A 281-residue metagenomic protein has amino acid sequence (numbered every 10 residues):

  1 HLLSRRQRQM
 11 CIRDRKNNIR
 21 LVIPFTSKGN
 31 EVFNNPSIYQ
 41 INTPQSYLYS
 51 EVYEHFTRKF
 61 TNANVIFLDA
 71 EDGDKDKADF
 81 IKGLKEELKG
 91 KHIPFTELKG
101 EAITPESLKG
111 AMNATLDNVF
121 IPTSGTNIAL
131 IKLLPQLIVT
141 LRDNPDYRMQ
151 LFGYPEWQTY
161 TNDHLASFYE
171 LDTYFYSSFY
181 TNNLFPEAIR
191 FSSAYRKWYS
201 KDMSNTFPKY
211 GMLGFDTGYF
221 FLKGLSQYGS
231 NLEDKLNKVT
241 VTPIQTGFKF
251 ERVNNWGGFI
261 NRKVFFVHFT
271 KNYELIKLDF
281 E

Functional and structural regions predicted by a protein language model:
H1-I12: Single conserved hydrophobic/aromatic residue that forms the stacking wall/gate of nucleotide- or nucleobase-binding
R5, R20-G29, Q150-E156: Short beta-strand elements of ligand-binding domains
R6, P36-T43, F67-D74, S177-N182 (+1 more regions): Second-shell loop/turn segments in exported
Q9, E31-N34, D74-D79, P105 (+3 more regions): Extracytoplasmic/secreted cell-surface and envelope-processing proteins
I38-T96: An alpha-beta-alpha
E87-A114: A short, well-structured beta->alpha microelement
L133-M212: Extracellular/periplasmic periplasmic-binding protein-like sensory domains
K201-G211, Y219-L275: Segments of small-molecule ligand-sensing domains
